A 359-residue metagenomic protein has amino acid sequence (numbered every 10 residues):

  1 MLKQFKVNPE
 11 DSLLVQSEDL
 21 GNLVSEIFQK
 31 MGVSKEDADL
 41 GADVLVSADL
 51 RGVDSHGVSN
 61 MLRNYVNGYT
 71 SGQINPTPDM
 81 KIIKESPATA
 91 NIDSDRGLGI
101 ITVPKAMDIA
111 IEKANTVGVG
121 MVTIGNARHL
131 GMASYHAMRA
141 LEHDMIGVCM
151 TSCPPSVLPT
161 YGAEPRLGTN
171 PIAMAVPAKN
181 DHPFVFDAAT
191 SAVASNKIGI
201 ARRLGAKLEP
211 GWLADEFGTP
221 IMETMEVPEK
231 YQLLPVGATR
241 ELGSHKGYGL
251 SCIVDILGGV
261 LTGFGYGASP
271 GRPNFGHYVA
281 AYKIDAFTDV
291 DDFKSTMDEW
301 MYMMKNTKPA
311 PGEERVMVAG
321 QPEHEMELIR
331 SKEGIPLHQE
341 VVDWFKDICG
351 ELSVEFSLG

Functional and structural regions predicted by a protein language model:
M1-S17, N22-G41, V46, V58-G72 (+2 more regions): Acidic, glycine/proline-rich low-complexity segments that act as flexible tails and inter-domain linkers
L2-V7, D11-L23, I256, G267-G359: Catalytic-core signal marking the mid-to-C-terminal active-site face
H56-I111: Active-site cofactor/substrate anionic-group-binding motifs, chiefly glycine- and Lys/Arg-rich phosphate-binding loops
I83-D93, K105-G120, A214-G237: Residues forming anionic-ligand binding surfaces in small-molecule and nucleic-acid pockets of primarily soluble enzymes
T89-K179: A generic, well-ordered mixed alpha/beta core segment in the N-terminal half of proteins
V157-P228: Phosphate/diphosphate-binding glycine-rich loops and adjacent basic-rich segments that engage nucleotide
A206-Y266: Secondary-shell segments that build the walls of catalytic and ion/ligand-binding clefts
